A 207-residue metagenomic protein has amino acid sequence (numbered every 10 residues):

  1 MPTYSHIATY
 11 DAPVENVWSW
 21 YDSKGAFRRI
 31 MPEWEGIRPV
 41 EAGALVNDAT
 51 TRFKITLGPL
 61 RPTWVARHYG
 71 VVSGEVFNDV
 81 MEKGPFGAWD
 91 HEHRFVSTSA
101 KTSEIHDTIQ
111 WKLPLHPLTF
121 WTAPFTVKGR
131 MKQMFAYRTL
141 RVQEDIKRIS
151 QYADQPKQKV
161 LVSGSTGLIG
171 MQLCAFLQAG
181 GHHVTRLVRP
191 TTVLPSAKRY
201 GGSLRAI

Functional and structural regions predicted by a protein language model:
M1-T9, R38, A49, F53 (+3 more regions): Hydrophobic-ligand-binding modules of eukaryotic lipid transfer/binding families
M1-V46: Hydrophobic ligand-binding cavity/cleft-lining segments
R28, E33, G43, K54-E104 (+1 more regions): Hydrophobic-ligand binding "helix-grip"
E104, K159, H183: Residues at the starts of beta-strands that form the adenosine-phosphate
L115-P156: A conserved amphipathic terminal alpha-helix motif
V160-G180: N-terminal Rossmann NAD(P)H-binding glycine-rich loop of SDR-like oxidoreductase domains
L187-T192: N-terminal Rossmann-fold cofactor-binding loop
K198-I207: Rossmann-fold cofactor-recognition segment
